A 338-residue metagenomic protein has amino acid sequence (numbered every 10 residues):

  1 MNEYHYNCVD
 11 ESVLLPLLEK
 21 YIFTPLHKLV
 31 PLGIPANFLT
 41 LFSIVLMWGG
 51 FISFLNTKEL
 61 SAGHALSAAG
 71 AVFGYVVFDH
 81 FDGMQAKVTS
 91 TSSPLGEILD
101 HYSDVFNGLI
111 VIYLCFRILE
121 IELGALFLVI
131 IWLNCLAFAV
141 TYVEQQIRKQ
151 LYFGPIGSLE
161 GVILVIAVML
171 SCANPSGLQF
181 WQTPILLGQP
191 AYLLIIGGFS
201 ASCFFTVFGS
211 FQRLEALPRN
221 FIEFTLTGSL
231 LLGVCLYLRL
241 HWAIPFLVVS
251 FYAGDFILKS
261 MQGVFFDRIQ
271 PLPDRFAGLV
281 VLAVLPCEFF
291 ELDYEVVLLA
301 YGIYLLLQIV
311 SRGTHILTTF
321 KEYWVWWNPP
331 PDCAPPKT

Functional and structural regions predicted by a protein language model:
M1-H80, A201-L217, E223, G278-L282 (+1 more regions): Topogenic membrane-insertion module of multi-pass membrane proteins
K28, A86, S90-S103, Y152-I156: Juxtamembrane helix-capping/reentrant segments at transmembrane boundaries
T40-E97, V111-F116, G124-V140, P190-S200: Membrane-embedded alpha-helical segments that form the functional core of polytopic membrane enzymes, especially those
S67-V72, F127-C135, L193-S202, A243-D255 (+1 more regions): Hydrophobic core segments of alpha-helical transmembrane domains in multi-pass membrane proteins
L99-I112, I156-S171, F221-L232, P273-L285 (+1 more regions): Small-residue-rich segments of transmembrane alpha-helices in multi-pass membrane proteins, especially helix faces
L114, I166-F180, L232-L240, L279-L298: Hydrophobic alpha-helical transmembrane segments in multi-pass integral membrane proteins
L119-C203: Eukaryotic endomembrane system proteins
L258-L272: Alpha-helical transmembrane segments
